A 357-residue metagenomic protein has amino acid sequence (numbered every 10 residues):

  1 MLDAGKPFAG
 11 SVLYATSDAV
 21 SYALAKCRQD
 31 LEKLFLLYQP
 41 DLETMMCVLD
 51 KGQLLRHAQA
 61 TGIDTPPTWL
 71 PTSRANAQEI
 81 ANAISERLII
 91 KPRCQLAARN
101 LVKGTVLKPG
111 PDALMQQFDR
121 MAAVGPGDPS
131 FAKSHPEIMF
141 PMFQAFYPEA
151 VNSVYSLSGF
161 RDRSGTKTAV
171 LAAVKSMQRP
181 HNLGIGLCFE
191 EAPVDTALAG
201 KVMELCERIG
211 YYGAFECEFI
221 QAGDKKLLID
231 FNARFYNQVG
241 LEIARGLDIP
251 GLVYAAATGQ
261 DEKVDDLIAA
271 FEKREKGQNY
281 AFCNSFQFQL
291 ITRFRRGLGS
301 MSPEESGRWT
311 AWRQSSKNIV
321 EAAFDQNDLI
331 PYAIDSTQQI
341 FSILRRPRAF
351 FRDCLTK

Functional and structural regions predicted by a protein language model:
M1-F8, Q78-A83: Short amphipathic alpha-helix with an adjacent loop that forms part of the alpha/beta core around
P7-L49, D64-P67: A short, GP-enriched loop/loop-strand-helix hinge that lies immediately N-terminal to, or at the N-terminal rim
M45-P141, V151, R163-S164, T196 (+1 more regions): Active-site nucleotide/adenylate-binding loops and adjacent lid/helix of ATP-dependent enzymes
M115-Q178, E190-K201, I220-Q221, K225-L227: Phosphate-binding site of ATP-dependent enzymes
F131, Y212-E216, V264-A270: Flexible, glycine/charged-enriched surface loops at secondary-structure junctions
S176-F189, N232-L247: Glycine-rich phosphate/pyrophosphate-binding beta-alpha loops
E207-L241: Conserved metal-phosphate-binding beta-hairpin within the catalytic cores of diverse ATP-dependent phosphoryl-transfer
A255-K357: Peripheral (often C-terminal) accessory segments that flank ATP-dependent C-N-forming ligase machineries
